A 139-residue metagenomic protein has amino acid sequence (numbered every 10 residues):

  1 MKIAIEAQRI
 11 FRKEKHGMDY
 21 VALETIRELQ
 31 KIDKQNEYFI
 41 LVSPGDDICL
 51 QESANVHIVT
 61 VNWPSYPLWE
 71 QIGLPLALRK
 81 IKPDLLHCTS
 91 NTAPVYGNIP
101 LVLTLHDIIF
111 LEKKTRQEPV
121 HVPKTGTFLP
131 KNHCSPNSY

Functional and structural regions predicted by a protein language model:
M1-Y139: Carbohydrate transferase catalytic cores enriched for Leloir-type hexosyltransferases
